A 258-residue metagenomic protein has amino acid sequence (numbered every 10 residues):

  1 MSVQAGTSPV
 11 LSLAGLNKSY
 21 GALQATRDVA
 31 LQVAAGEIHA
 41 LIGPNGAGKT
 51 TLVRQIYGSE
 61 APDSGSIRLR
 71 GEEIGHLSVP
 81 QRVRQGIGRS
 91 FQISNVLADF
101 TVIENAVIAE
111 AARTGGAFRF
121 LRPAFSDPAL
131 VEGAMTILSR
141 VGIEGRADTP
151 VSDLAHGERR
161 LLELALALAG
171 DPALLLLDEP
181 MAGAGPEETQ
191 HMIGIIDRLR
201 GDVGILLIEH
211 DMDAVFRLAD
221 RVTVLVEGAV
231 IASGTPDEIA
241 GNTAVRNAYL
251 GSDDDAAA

Functional and structural regions predicted by a protein language model:
S2-A258: Glycine-rich phosphate-binding loops of nucleotide-dependent enzymes
